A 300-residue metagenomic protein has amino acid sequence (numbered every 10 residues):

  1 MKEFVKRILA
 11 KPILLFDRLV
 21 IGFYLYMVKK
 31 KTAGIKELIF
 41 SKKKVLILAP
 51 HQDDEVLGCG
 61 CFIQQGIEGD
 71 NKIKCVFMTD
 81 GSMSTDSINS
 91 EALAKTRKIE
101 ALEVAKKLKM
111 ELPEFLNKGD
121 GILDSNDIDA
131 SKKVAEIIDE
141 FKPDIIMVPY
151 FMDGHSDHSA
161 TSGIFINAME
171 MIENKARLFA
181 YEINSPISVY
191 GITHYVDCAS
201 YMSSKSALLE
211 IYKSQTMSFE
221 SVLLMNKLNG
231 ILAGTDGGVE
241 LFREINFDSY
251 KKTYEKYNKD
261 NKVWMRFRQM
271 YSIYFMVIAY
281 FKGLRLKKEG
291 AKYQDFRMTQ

Functional and structural regions predicted by a protein language model:
K2-L48, K106, L112, G119-Q300: Metal-dependent de-N-acetylase/amidase catalytic core
L25-V28, Q65-G69, R97-E100, L232: Short acidic/polar alpha-helix capping motifs at helix-coil junctions
F40-E91: ATP-dependent adenylation/pyrophosphate-handling site
G58, T96, D129: Short, conserved clusters of charged catalytic residues that mark active-site and nucleotide-handling motifs
I63, L102, S206: Short glycine-/small-residue-rich flexible loop motifs, especially phosphate/cofactor-binding loops
M78, F115-K118: Short glycine-rich catalytic loops that host catalytic nucleophiles or stabilize transition states across multiple
G81-P113: Glycine-rich phosphate-binding loop and adjoining beta1-alpha1-beta2 segment of Rossmann-like nucleotide-binding folds
